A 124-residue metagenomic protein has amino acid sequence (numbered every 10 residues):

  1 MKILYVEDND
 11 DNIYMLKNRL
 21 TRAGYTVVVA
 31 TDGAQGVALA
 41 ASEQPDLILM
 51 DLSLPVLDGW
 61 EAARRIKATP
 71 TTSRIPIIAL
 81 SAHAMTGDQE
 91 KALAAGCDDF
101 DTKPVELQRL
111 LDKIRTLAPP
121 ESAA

Functional and structural regions predicted by a protein language model:
E7, T31: Conserved acidic carboxylate
Y14-R22: Charged docking surfaces used in two-component/phosphorelay signaling
D51, S81: Active-site residues of response regulator receiver
P55, S73, M85: The feature encodes the CheY-like receiver
V105-I114: C-terminal output helix
